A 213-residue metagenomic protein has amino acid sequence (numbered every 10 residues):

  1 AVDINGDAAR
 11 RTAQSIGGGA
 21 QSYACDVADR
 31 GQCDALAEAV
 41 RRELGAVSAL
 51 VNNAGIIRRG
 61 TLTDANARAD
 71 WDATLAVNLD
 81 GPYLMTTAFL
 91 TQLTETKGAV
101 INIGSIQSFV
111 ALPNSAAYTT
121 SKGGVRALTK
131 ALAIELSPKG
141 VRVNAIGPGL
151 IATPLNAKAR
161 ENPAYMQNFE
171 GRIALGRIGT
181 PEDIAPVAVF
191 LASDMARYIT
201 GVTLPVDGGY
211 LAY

Functional and structural regions predicted by a protein language model:
A1-R11: Conserved glycine-rich Rossmann-like NAD(P)H-binding loop of the short-chain dehydrogenase/reductase
S48, I56, A67-Y83, I101 (+2 more regions): Catalytic Tyr-X3-Lys loop
V51, S137, R142, I199-G201: Short, small/polar-rich loop/turn modules that mediate ligand/substrate recognition or access, typified
I57-D72, N114-A117, A157-E161: Conserved mid-core segment of classical short-chain dehydrogenase/reductases
T86, S121, T129: Active-site helix of classical SDR
T91, I134-P138, R197: Alpha-helical segment proximal to the catalytic Tyr-Lys
S105: Residue(s) in the substrate-gating loop at a strand-loop-helix junction that position the organic substrate next
A145-P148, Q167-M195, I199, V206-G208: C-terminal helical subdomain
